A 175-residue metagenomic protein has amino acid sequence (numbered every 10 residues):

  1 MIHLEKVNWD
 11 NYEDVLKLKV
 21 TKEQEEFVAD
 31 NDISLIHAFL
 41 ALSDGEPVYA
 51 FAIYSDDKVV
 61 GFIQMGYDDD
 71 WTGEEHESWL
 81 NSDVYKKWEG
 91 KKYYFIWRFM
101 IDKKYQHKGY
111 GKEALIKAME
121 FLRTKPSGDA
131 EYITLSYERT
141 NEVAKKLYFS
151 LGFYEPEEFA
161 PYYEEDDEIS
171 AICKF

Functional and structural regions predicted by a protein language model:
I2-K104, L115-K117, F121-S127, P161: Acetyl-CoA-dependent GNAT
D102-K108, R139-T140: Active-site acidic-Proline motif in GNAT/NAT acetyltransferases
K112: Residues forming the Rossmann-fold NAD(P)(H) cofactor-binding site
D129-K145, F149-F175: C-terminal "cap" of GNAT-fold acetyltransferases
